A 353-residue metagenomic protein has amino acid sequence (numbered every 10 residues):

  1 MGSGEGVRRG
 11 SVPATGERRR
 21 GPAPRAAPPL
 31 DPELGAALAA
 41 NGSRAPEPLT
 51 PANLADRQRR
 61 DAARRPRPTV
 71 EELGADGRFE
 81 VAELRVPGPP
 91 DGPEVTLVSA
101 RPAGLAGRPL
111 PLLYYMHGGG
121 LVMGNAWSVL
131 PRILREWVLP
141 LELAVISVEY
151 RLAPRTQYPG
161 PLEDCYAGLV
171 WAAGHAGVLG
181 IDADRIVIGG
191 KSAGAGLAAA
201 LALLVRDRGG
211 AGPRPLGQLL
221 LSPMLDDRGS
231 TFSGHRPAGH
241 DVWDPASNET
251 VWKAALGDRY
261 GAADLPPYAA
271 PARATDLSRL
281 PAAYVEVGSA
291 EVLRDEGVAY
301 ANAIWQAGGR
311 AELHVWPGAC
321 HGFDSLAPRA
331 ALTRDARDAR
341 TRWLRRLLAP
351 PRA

Functional and structural regions predicted by a protein language model:
M1-S99, A349-A353: A glycine/proline-hinged amphipathic helix-loop "lid/cap" segment that gates access to hydrophobic ligand pockets
P109-G119: Short beta-strand element of the alpha/beta-hydrolase
W127-I146: Short amphipathic alpha-helix adjacent to the substrate-entry channel of hydrolases
T156-A176, R340: Alpha/beta-hydrolase active-site loop
A173-I188, R208-G209: Gly/Ser-rich "nucleophile elbow"/oxyanion-hole loop immediately N-terminal to the catalytic nucleophile in hydrolases
L203, D207-A263: Hydrolase active-site cap/lid region
V285-V287: Short beta-strand/loop motif that positions the catalytic acidic residue of the alpha/beta-hydrolase fold
A330-A353: Catalytic active-site module of serine/aspartate enzymes centered on a nucleophile-bearing elbow/loop
